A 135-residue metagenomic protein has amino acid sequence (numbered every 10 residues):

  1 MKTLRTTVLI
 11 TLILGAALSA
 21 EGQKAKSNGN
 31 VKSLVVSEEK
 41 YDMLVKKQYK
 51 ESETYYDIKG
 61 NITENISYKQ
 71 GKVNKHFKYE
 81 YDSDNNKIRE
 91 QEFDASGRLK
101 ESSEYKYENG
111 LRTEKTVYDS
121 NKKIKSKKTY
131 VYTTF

Functional and structural regions predicted by a protein language model:
M1-A25: Bacterial Sec-dependent N-terminal signal peptides
E21-F135: Buried hydrophobic residues that stabilize the cores of well-folded domains
